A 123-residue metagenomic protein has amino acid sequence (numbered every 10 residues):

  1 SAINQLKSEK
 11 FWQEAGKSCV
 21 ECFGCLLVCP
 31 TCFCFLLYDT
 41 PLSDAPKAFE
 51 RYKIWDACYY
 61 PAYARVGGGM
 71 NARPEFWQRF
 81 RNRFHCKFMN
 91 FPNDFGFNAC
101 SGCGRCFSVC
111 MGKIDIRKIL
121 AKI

Functional and structural regions predicted by a protein language model:
S1-A2, C19-P30: Oxyanion-binding "anion nests"
S1-K17, F35-I123: Ferredoxin-type iron-sulfur electron-transfer modules in oxidoreductases and energy-metabolism complexes
